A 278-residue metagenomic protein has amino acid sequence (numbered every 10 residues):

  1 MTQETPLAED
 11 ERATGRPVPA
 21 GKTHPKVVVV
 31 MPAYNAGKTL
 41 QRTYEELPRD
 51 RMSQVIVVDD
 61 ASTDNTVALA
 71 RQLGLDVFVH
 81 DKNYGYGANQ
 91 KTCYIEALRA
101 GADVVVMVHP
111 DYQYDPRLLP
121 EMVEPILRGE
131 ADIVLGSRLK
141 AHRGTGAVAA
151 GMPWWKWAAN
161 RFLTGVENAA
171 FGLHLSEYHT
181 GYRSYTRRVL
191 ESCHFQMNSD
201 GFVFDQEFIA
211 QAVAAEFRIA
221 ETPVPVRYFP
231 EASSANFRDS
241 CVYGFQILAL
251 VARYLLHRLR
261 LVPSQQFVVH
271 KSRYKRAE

Functional and structural regions predicted by a protein language model:
M1-H24, A170-G172, Q196-E278: Hydrophobic helical membrane-anchoring modules
E11, G15, Y34-R49: Short, well-formed alpha-helical segments that are part of the catalytic scaffolds of diverse glycosyltransferases
P25-M31, L40, L47, Q54-V58: Hydrophobic targeting segments
A36-T39, S62, D115: Donor nucleotide-sugar binding loop of glycosyltransferases
D59-V67: A conserved acidic beta->alpha catalytic loop
A61, G85, Q113: A short, conserved beta-strand element in the Rossmann-like catalytic core that flanks the donor/metal-binding loop
H80-R99, P116-F202, F229-R238, L248: Acceptor/aglycone-binding surface of glycosyltransferases and processive sugar-polymer synthases
A102-Q113: Short beta-strand-to-loop acidic/aromatic patch adjacent to the donor-nucleotide binding site
